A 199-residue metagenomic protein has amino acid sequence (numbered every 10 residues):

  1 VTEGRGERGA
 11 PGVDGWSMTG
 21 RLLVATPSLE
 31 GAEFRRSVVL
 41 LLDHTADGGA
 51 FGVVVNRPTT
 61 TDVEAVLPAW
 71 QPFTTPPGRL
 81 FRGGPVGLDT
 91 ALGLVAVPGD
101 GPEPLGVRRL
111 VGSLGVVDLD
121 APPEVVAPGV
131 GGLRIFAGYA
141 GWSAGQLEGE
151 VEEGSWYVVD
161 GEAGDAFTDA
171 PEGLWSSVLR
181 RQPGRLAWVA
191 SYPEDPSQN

Functional and structural regions predicted by a protein language model:
V1-N199: A short aromatic-anchored loop/beta-hairpin motif
